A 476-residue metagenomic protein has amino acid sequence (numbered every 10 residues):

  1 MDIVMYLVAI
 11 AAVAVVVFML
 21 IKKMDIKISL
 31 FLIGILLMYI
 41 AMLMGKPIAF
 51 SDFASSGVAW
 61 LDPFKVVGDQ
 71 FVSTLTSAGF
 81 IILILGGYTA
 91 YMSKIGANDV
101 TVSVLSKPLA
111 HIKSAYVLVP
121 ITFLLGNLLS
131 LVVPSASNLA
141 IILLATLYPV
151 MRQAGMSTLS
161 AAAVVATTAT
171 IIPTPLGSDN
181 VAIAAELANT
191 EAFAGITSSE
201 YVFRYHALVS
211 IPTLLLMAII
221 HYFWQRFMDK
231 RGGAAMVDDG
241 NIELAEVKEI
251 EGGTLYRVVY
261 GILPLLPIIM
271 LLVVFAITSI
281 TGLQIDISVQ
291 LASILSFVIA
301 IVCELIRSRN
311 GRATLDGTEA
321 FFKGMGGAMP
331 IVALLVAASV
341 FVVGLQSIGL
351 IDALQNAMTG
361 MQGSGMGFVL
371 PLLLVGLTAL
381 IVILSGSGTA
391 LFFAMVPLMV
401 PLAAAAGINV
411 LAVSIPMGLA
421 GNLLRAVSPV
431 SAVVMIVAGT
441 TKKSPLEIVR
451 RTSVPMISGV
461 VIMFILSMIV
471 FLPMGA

Functional and structural regions predicted by a protein language model:
M1-V4, D52-S55, F64-S77, T197-L208 (+4 more regions): Interfacial loop-to-helix junctions that mark the boundaries of transmembrane helices in multi-pass membrane
D2-V13, V17, L30-I33, L37 (+4 more regions): Long, contiguous bundles of hydrophobic transmembrane helices that form the permeation core of multi-pass
I3-L7, V72-G79, K107-I121, A154-S160 (+3 more regions): Membrane-interfacial loop-to-helix junctions in multi-pass transporters
V16-F31, A154, T158-S160, E319-I331: Alpha-helical transmembrane segments and their helix-start/interface "positive-inside/aromatic belt" motifs in integral
D52-D99, V289-D352: Core transmembrane alpha-helical segments of multi-pass membrane transporters/permeases
P63-V67, I95-A110, K230-N241, D316-A320 (+2 more regions): Flexible loop linkers connecting adjacent transmembrane helices in multi-pass alpha-helical membrane transporters
I81-I84, H111-T146, V336-A338, M361-P401 (+3 more regions): Hydrophobic alpha-helical transmembrane segments of multi-pass integral membrane proteins, predominantly secondary
G126-L144, Y148, Q153-Y201, Y205 (+4 more regions): Alpha-helical transmembrane segments and, especially, the helix-loop junctions at the ends of these helices
